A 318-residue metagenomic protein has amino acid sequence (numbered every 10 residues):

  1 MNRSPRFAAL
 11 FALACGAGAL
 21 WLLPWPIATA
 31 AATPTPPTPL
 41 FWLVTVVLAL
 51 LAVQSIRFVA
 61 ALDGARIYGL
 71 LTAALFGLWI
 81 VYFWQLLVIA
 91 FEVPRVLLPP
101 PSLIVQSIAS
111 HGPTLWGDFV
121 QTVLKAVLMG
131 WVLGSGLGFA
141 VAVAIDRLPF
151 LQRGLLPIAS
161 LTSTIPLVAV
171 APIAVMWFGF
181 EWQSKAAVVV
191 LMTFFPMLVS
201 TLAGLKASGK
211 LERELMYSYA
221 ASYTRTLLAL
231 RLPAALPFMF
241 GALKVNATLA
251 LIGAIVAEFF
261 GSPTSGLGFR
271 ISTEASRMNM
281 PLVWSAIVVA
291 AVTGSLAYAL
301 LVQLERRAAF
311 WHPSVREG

Functional and structural regions predicted by a protein language model:
M1-W21, I27-L75, A299-G318: Transmembrane alpha-helical segments of polytopic membrane transport and secretion proteins
I27-P39, I89-L133: Periplasmic/extracellular loop-to-transmembrane helix junction in inner-membrane transport proteins
R57-V59, D63, M129-A159: Transmembrane-helix boundary motif in ABC transporter permease subunits
P149, K206, G241, W284-G318: C-terminal transmembrane helix and the adjacent membrane-cytosol boundary/short C-terminal tail of inner/organellar
F150-P157, M197-M239, G268-I271: Short cytoplasmic-facing helical segments at TM-TM junctions of multi-pass membrane proteins
A159-P196, A203-G204: Generic hydrophobic transmembrane alpha-helix motif, especially the helices
M176, G204-L205, I252-V289, P313-G318: Glycine-rich helix-loop "coupling/hinge" segments at transmembrane-helix boundaries in multipass transporters
A187-L191, T224-A257: Transmembrane alpha-helices
